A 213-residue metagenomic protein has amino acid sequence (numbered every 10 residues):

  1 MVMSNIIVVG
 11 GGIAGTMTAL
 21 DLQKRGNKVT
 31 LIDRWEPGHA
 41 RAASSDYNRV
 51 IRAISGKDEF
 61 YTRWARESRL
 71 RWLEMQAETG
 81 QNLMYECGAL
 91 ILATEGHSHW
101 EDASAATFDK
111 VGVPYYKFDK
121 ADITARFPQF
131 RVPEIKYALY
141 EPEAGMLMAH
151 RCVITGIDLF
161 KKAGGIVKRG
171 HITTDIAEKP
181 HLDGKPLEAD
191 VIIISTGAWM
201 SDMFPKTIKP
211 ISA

Functional and structural regions predicted by a protein language model:
V2-A14, T30: Beta1/beta-strand and adjacent pyrophosphate-binding region of the FAD-binding site in flavoprotein oxidoreductases
V2-S4, L182-V191: Core beta-strand elements of the Rossmann-like FAD/NAD(P) dinucleotide-binding domain in flavoenzyme oxidoreductases
A14, T18, P37, W199: Conserved Rossmann-like nucleotide-cofactor binding loop
A19, Q23, L159: Gly/Ala-rich phosphate-binding loop of Rossmann-like dinucleotide-binding domains, activating on the conserved
Q23-S44: Glycine-rich FAD pyrophosphate-binding loop
Y47-R126: Dinucleotide-binding Rossmann-like beta1-alpha1 core, especially the glycine-rich loop that anchors the ADP
E74, E95-G164, K168-G170, T174-D175: Flavin (FAD/FMN) cofactor-binding and adjacent substrate-gating region of FAD-dependent oxidoreductase domains
P186-A213: Central helical "cap/lid" subdomain
